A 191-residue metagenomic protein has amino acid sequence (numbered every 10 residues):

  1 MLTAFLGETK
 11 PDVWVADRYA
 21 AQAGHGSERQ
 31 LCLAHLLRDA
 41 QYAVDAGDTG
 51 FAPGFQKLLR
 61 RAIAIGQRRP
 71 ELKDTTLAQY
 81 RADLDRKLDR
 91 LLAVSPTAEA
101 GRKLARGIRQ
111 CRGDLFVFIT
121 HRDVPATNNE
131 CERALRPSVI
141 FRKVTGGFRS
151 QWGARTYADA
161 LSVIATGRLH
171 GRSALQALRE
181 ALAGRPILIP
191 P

Functional and structural regions predicted by a protein language model:
M1-P191: Catalytic center-proximal scaffold of phosphoryl-transfer enzymes
